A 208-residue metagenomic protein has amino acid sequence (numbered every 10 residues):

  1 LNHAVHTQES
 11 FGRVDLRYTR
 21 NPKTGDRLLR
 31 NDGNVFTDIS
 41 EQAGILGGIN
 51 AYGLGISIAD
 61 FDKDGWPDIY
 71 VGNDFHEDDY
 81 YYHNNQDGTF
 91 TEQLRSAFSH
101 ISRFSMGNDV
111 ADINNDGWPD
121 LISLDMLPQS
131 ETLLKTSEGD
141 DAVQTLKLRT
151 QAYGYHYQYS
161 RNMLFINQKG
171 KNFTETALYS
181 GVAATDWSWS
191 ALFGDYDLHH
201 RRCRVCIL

Functional and structural regions predicted by a protein language model:
L1-L208: Acidic, glycine/proline-rich Ca2+-coordinating loop motifs
